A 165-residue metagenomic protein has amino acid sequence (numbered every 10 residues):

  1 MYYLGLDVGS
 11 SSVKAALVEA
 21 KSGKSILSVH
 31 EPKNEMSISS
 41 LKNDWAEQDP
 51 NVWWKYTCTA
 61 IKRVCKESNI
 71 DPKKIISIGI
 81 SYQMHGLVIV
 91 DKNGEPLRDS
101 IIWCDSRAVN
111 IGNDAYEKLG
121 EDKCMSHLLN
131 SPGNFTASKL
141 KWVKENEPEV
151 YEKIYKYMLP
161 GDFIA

Functional and structural regions predicted by a protein language model:
M1-R98, N110, S126, K153: N-terminal glycine/serine-rich phosphate-binding loop of ATP-dependent small-molecule kinases, especially carbohydrate
Y2, V8-S10, K123-A165: Gly/Ser/Thr-rich active-site cleft segment
T59, R63, D114, W142-E145: Residue-level signal for well-ordered alpha-helical scaffold segments within enzymatic catalytic domains
D91, Y116, E147: Short, flexible helix/strand-to-coil boundary loops that buttress conserved ligand/catalytic motifs in alpha/beta
D105: Carbohydrate-associated surface elements
V109-G120: Hinge/lid segment of periplasmic solute-binding proteins
